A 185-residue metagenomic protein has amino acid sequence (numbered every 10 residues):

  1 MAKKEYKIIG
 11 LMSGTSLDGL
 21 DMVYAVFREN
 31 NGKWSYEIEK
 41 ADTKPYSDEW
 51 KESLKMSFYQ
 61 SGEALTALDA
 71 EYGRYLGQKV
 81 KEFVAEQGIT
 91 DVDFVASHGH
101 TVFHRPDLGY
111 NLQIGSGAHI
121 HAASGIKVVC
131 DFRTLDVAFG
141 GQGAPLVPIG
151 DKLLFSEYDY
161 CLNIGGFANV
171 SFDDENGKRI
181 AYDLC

Functional and structural regions predicted by a protein language model:
M1-C185: Short acidic/glycine-rich loops and adjacent helix/strand connectors that line catalytic pockets where negatively
